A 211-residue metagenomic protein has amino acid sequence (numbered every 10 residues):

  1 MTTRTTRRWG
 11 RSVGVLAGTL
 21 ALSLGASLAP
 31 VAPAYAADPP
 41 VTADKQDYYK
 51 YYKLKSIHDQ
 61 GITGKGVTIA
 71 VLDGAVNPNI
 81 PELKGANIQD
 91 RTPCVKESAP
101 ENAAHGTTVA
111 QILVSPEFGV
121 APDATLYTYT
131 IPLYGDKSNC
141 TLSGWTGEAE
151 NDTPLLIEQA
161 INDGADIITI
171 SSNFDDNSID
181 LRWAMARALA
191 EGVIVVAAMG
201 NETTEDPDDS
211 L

Functional and structural regions predicted by a protein language model:
T2-R7, R11-G66: Protease zymogen maturation seam
A26-P30, P81, G85, P93: N-terminal membrane-targeting/anchoring modules of bacterial envelope and secretion proteins
A37-A43, G85-A86, C94, N102 (+3 more regions): Functionally engaged cysteine thiol sites
Y48-Y51, A103, G147-N151: Conserved phosphate-coordination/catalytic loops
L54-K55, G66, G106-V114, E150-E158 (+1 more regions): Extracytoplasmic/secreted envelope proteins and their assembly/folding machinery, especially bacterial periplasmic
H58-I69, G74-Q89, E97-T146, N177: Subtilisin-like serine protease catalytic core
G135-S210: Substrate-binding/access-modulating region of protease and related hydrolase catalytic domains
